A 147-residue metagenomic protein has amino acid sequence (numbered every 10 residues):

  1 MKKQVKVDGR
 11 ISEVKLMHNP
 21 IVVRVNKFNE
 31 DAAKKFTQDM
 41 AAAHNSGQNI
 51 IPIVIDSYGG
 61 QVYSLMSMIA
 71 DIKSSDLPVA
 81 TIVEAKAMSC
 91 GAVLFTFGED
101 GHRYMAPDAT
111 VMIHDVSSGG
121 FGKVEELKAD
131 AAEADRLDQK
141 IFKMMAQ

Functional and structural regions predicted by a protein language model:
M1-Q147: Terminal-region recognition feature
